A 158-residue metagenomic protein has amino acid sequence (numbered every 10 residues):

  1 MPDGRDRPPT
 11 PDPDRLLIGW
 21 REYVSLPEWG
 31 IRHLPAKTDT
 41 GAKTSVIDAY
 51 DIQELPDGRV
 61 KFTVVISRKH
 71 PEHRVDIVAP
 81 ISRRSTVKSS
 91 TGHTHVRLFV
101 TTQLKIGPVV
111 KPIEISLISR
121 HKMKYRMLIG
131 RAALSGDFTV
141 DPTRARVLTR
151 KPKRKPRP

Functional and structural regions predicted by a protein language model:
M1-P158: Pepsin/retropepsin-fold aspartyl endopeptidases
